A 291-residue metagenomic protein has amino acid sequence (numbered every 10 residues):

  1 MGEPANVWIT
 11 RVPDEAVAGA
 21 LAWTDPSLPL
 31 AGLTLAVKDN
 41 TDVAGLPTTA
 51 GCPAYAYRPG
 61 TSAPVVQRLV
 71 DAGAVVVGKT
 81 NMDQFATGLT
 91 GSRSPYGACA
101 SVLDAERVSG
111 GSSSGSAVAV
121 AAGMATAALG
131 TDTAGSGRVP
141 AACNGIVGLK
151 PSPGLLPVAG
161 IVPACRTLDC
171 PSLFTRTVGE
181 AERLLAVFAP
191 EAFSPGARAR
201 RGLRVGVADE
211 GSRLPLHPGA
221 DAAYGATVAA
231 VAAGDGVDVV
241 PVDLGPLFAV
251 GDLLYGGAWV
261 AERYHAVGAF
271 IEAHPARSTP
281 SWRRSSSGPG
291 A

Functional and structural regions predicted by a protein language model:
M1-P26, V187-A291: Amidase signature
M1-R58, F85-T87, Y224: Short, well-ordered alpha-helical
A44-A50, G78-K79, C165-R166, V205-E210: Short beta-strands and strand-loop turn motifs
P53-Y55, D169-R176, G288-A291: Short, well-ordered beta-strand elements within core beta-sheets of diverse protein domains
R58-V65, Y224-V228: Short catalytic helix/loop segments, enriched in acidic residues and glycine and frequently bearing histidine
S62-L185: Short glycine/serine-rich loop segments
